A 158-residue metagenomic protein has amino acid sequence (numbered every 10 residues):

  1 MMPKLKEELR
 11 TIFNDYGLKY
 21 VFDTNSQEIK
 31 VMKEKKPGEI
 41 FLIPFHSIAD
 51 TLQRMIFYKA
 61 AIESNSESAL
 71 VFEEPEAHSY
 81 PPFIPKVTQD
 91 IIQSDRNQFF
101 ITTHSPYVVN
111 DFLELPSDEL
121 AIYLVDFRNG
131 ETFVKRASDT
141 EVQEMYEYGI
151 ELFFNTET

Functional and structural regions predicted by a protein language model:
M1-N65, A69, R128-V142, N155-T158: Phosphate-coordinating catalytic segments in nucleotide- and nucleic-acid-processing enzymes
E73-P75: Walker B catalytic acidic pair
A77-P81: Conserved D-loop-proximal element of ABC-family nucleotide-binding domains
P85-T158: C-terminal lobe/lid and adjacent interdomain/linker elements of RecA-like ASCE P-loop ATPase modules
